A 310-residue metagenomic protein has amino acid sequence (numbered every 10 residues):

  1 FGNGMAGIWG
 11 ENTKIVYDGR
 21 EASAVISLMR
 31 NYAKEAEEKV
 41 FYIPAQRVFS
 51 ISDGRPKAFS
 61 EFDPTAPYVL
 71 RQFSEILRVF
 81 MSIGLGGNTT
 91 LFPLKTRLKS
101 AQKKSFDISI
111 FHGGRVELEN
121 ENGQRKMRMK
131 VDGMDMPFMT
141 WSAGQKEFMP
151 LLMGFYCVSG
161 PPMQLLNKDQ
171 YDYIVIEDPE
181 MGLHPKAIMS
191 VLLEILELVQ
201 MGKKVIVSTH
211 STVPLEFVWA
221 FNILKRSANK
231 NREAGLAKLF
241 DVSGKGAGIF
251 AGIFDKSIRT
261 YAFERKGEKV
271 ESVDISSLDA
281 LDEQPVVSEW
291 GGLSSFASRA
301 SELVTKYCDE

Functional and structural regions predicted by a protein language model:
F1-Y173, E194, A237-K238, G248-E310: Phosphate-coordinating catalytic segments in nucleotide- and nucleic-acid-processing enzymes
Y173-V175, I206: Structural motif
E177-P179: Walker B catalytic acidic pair
G182-V270: Active-site/pore-lining binding-face segments in mid-to-C-terminal subdomains
